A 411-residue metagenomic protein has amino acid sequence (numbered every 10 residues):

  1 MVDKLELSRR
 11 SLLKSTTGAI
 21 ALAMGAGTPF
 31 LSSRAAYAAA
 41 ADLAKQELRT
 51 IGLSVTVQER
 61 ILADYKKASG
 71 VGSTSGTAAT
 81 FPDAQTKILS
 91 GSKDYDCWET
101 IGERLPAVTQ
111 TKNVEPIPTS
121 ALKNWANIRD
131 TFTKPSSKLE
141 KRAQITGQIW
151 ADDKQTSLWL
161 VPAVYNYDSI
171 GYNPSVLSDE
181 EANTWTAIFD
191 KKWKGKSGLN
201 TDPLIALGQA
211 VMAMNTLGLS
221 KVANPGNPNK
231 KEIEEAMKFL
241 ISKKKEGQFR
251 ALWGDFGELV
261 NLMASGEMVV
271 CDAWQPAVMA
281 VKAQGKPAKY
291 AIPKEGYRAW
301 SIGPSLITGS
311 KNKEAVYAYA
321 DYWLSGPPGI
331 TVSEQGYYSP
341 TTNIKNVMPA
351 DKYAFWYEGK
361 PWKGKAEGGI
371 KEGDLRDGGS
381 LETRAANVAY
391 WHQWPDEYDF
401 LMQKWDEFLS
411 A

Functional and structural regions predicted by a protein language model:
M1-S11, G18-A26, R34-A35: N-terminal secretory signal peptides
A38, I302, L306-L381: Mature extracytoplasmic/periplasmic domains
A39-T111: Early extracytoplasmic/lumenal segment of secretory-pathway proteins
L53, T80, E99-R104, P203 (+2 more regions): Beta->alpha turn/N-cap motifs
T56-Q58, T109-E258: Extracytoplasmic ligand-binding site segments that recognize negatively charged/polar headgroups
G91-E99, N113-E115, W193-G195, S265-V270: Alpha-to-beta junction loops
Q248-G309, N346-F355: Extracytoplasmic/periplasmic substrate-binding proteins
E372-A411: Conserved C-terminal helix/tail region of periplasmic/extracytoplasmic solute-binding proteins
